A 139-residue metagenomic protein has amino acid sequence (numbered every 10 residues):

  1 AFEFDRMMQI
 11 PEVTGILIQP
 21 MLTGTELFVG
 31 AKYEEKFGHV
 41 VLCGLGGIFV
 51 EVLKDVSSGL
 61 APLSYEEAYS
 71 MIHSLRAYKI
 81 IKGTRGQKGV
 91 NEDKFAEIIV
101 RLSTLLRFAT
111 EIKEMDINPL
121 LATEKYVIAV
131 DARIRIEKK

Functional and structural regions predicted by a protein language model:
A1-K139: ATP-dependent carboxylate/acyl-activation modules
